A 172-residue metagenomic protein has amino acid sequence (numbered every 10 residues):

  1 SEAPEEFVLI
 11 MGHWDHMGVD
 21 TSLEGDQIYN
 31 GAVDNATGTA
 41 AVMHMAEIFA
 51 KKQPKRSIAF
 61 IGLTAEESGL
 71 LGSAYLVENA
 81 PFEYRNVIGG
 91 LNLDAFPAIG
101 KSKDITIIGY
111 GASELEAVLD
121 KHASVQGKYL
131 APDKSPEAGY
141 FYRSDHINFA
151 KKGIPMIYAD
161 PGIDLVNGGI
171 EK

Functional and structural regions predicted by a protein language model:
S1-I61, Y75, P81: Catalytic-core environment of secreted peptidases
A3-E5, L63-G168: Metal-dependent peptidase/peptidase-like ectodomains
